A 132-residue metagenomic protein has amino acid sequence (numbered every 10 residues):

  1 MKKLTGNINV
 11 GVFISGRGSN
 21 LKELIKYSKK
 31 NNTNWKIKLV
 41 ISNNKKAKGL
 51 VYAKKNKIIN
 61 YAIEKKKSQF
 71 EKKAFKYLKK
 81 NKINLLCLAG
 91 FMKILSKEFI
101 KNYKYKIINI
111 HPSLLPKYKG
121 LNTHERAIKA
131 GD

Functional and structural regions predicted by a protein language model:
M1-D132: One-carbon transfer enzymes
